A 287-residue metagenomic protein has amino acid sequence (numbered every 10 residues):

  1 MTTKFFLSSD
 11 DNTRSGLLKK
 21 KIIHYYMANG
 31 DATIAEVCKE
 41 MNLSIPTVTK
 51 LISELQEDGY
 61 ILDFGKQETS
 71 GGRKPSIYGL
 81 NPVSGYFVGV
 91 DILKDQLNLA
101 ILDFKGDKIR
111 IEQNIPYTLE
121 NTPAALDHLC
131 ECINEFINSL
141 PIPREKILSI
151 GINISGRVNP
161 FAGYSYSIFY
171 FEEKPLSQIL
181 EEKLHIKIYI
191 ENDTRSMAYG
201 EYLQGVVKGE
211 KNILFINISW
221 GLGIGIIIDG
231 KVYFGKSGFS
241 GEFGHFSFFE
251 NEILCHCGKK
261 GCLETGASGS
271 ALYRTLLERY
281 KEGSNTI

Functional and structural regions predicted by a protein language model:
M1-E40: Extreme N-terminal segment that seeds HTH/winged-HTH DNA-binding domains in transcriptional regulators
D31-F64: N-terminal helix-turn-helix
G65-G71: Short, basic, alpha-helical segments at the C-terminal edge of helix-turn-helix-like DNA-binding modules
G72-R110, F215-I228: Gly/Thr-rich phosphate-binding beta-strand-loop-beta motif of the actin/hexokinase/Hsp70
G106, I152, L272: Residue-level signal for inorganic ion chemistry
I111, N121-A125, I186-I287: Glycine/GP-enriched mid-protein hinge/lid loop-to-helix segment characteristic of carbohydrate kinases
E112-N212: Glycine-rich phosphate-binding loop and adjoining helix at the ATP-binding site of ATP-dependent phosphoryl-transfer
